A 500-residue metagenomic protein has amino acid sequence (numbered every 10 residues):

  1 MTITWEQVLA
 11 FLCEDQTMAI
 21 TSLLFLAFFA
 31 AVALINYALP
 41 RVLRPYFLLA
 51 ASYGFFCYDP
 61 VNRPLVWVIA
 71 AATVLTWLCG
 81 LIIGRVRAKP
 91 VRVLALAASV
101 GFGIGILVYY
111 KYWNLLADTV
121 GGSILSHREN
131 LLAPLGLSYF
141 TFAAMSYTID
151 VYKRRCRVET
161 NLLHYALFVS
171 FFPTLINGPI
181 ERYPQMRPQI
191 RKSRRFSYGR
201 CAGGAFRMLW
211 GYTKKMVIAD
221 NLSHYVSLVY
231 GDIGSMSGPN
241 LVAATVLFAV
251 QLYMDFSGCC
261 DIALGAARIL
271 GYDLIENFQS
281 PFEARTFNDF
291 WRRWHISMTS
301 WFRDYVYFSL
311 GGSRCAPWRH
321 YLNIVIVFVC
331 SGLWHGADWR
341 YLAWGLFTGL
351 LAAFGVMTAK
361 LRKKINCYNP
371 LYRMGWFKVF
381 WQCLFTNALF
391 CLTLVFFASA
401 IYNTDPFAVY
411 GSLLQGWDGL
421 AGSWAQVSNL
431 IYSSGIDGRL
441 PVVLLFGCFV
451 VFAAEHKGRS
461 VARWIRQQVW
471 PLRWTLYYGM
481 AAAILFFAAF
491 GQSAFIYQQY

Functional and structural regions predicted by a protein language model:
T2-Q499: Membrane-embedded transmembrane alpha-helical bundles that form the catalytic cores of multi-pass lipid-modifying
